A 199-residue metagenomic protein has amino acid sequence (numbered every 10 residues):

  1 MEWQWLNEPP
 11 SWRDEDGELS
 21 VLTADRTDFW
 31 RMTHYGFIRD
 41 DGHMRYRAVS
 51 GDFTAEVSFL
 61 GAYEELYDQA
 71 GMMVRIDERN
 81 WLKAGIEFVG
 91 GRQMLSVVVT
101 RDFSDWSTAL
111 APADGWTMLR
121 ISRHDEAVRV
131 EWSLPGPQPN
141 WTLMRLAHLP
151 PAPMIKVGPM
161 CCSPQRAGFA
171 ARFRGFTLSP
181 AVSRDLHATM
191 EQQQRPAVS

Functional and structural regions predicted by a protein language model:
M1-S199: Extracellular glycan-recognition regions
